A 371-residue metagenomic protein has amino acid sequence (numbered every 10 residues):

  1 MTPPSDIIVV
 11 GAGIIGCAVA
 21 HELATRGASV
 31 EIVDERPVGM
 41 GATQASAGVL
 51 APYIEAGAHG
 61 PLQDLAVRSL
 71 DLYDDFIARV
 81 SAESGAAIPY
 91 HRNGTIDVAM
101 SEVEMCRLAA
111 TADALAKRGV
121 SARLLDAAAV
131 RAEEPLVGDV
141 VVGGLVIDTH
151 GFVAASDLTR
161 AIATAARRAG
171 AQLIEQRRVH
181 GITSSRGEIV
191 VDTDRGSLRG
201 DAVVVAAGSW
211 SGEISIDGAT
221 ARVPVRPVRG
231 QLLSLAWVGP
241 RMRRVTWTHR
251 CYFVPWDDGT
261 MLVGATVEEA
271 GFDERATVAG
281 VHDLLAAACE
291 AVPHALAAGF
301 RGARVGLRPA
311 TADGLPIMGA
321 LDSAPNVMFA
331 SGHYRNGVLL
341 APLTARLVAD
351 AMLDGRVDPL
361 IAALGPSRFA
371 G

Functional and structural regions predicted by a protein language model:
T2-I15: Beta1/beta-strand and adjacent pyrophosphate-binding region of the FAD-binding site in flavoprotein oxidoreductases
A18-R26, V33-E35, G48-L50, A86-H91 (+2 more regions): Active-site substrate-recognition segment that forms the wall of the catalytic cavity or substrate channel
G48-A129, E133, A287-A288: Dinucleotide-binding Rossmann-like beta1-alpha1 core, especially the glycine-rich loop that anchors the ADP
A86-A99, T111-D113, R118, A122-A169 (+3 more regions): Helix-loop-beta segment of a Rossmann-like dinucleotide-binding subdomain
L145-A202: Helical element adjacent to the flavin cofactor pocket in flavoenzyme catalytic cores
A155, H294-G371: C-terminal catalytic lobe of FAD-dependent flavoproteins
